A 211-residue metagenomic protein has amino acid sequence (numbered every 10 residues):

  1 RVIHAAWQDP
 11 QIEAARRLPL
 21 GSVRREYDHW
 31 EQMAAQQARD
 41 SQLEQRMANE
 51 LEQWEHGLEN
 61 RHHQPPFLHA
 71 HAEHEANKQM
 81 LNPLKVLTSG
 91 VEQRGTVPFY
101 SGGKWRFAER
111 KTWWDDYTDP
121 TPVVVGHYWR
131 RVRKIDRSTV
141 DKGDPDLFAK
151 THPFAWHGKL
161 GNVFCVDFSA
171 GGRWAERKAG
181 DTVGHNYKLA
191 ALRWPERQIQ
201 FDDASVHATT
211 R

Functional and structural regions predicted by a protein language model:
R1-W114: Active-site-proximal loop/helix segment associated with metal-binding centers of metalloenzymes
V2-H4, P10-E13, V132-K134, R173-E176 (+1 more regions): Short helix/loop capping segments that flank catalytic or ligand/cofactor-binding pockets
H4, G158, T209-R211: Repeat-unit-sized solenoid/scaffold elements
R17-L18, D116, P120-P195: Conserved beta-sheet core of the metallophosphoesterase superfamily
L18-R25, D141, H207-T210: Generic alpha-helical propensity signal that fires on short helical segments and nearby coil/disordered stretches
E26-H29, A149-T151, Q198-D202: Glycine-rich loops and low-complexity Gly/Arg-rich segments that provide flexible linkers or classic glycine-based
W30-A38, R137-S138, F154, A204-R211: Short C-terminal domain-edge/linker segments immediately following a structured domain
A190-Q198, D203-T210: Terminal low-complexity/disordered tails
